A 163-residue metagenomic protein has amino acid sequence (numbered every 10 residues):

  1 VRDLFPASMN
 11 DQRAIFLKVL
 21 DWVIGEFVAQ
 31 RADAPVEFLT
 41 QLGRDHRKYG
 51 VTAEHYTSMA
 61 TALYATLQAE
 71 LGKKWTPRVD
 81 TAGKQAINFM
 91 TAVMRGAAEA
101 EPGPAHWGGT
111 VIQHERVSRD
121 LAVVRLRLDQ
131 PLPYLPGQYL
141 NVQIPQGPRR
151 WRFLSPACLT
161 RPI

Functional and structural regions predicted by a protein language model:
V1-W107: Globin-like tetrapyrrole-binding proteins
G103-I163: Ferredoxin-reductase
